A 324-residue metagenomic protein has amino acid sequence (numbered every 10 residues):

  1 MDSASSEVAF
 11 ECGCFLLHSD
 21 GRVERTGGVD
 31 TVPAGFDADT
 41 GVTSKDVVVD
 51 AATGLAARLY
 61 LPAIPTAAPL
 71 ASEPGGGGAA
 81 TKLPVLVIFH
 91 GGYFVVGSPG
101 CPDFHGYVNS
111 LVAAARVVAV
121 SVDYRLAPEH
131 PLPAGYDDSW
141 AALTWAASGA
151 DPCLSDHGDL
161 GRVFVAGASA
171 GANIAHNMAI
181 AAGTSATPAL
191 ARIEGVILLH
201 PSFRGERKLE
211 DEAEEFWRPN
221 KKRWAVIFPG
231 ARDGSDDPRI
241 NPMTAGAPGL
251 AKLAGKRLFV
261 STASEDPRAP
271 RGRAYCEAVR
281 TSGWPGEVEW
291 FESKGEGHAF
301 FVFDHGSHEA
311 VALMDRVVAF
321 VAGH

Functional and structural regions predicted by a protein language model:
D2-H324: Alpha/beta-hydrolase superfamily serine-hydrolase fold, recognizing
